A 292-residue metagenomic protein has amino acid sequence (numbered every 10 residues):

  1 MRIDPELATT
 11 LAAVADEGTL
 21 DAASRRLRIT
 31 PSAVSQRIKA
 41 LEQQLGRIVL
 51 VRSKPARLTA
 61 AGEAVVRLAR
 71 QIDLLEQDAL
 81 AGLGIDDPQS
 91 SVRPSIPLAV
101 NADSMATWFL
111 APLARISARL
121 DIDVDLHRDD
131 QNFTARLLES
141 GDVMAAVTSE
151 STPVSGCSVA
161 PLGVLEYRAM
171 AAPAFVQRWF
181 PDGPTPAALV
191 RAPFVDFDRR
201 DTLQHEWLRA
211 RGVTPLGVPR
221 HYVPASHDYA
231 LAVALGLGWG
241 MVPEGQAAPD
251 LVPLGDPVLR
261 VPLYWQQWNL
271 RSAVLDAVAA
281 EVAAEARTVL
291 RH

Functional and structural regions predicted by a protein language model:
A12-R28, P55: Short helix-boundary/capping micro-motifs
E17, R26, E42-I48, R119: Residue cluster at the C-terminal edge of the helix-turn-helix DNA-binding motif
T30, R37-A40: Residues within the DNA-recognition helix of helix-turn-helix
E42-A60: A short LG(V/I)-centered, amphipathic sequence patch enriched for acidic residue(s) preceding the LG motif
Q44-L45, V65-S90: Alpha-helical linker/hinge and terminal dimerization helices associated with HTH transcriptional regulators
V92-S155: Central regulatory/effector-binding core of bacterial HTH transcription factors
S158-L237, Q246-P262, H292: C-terminal regulatory
L254-H292: A late-sequence structural motif
